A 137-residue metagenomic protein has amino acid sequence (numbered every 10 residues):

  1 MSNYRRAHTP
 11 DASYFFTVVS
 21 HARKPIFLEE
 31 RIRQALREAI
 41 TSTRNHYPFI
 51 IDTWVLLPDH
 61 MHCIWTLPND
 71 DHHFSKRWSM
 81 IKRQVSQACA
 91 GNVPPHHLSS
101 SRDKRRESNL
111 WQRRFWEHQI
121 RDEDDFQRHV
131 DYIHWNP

Functional and structural regions predicted by a protein language model:
M1-P137: Short catalytic/metal-binding and nucleic-acid-binding patches
